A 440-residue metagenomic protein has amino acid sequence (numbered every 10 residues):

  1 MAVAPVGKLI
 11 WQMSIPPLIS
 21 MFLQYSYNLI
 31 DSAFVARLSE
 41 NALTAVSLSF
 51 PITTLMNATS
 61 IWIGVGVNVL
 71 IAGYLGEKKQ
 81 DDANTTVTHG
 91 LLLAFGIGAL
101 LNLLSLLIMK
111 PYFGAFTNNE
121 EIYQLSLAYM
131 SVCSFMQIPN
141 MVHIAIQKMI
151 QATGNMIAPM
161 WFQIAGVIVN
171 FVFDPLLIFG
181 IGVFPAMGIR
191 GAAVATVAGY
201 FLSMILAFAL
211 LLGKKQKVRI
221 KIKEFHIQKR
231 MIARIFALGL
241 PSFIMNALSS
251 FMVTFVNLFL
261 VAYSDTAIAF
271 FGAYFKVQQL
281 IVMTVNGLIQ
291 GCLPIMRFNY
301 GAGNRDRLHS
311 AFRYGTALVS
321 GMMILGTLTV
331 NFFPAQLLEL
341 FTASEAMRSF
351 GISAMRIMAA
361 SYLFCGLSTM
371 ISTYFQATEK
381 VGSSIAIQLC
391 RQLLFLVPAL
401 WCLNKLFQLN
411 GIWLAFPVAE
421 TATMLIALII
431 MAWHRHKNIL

Functional and structural regions predicted by a protein language model:
M1-S14, I71-I138, F184-L240, M296-S361 (+1 more regions): Short alpha-helical transmembrane segments in multi-pass integral membrane proteins
A2-A33, R37-L38, P51-G66, L70 (+7 more regions): N-terminal transmembrane alpha-helices
Q12-D31, V132, H143, G166 (+5 more regions): Transmembrane helical elements of multi-pass membrane transporters/channels
P17, M21, A33, V69 (+17 more regions): Transmembrane alpha-helix boundary and packing residues in multipass membrane permease domains and related
F22, S26-T44, F113-E120, L176-M187 (+4 more regions): Helix-terminus/linker motif at the lipid-water interface of multi-pass membrane proteins
L43-L103, N140-P159, F270-L328, F332-P334 (+1 more regions): Small-residue-rich hydrophobic transmembrane alpha-helices
L55-A58, N170-D174, M204-F208, L280-M283 (+3 more regions): Hydrophobic transmembrane alpha-helices of multi-pass small-molecule transporters
G64, C133-Q151, P159-V167, A192-A207 (+4 more regions): Short runs within selected transmembrane alpha-helices of multi-pass transporters and secretion channels
